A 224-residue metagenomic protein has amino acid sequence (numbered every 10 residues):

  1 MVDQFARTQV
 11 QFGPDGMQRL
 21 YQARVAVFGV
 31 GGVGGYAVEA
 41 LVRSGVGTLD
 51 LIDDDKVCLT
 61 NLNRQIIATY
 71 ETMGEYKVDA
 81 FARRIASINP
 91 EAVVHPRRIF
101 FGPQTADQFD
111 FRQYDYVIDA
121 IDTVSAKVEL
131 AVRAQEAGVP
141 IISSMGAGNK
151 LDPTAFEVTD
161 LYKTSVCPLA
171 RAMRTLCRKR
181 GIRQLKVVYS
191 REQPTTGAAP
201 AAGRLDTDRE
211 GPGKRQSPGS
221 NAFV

Functional and structural regions predicted by a protein language model:
M1-A26: N-terminal charged helix/coil linker that caps or initiates catalytic domains
V27-G29, I52: Conserved N-terminal Rossmann-fold NAD(P)-binding element of oxidoreductases
V33-G34: Hydrophobic/small residue at the entry helix of a nucleotide-binding pocket
V46, L51-N89: Glycine-rich phosphate-binding loop and adjoining beta1-alpha1-beta2 segment of Rossmann-like nucleotide-binding folds
R97-A106: Conserved SAM/SAH-binding loop
F109-Q113, S125-E129, E136, I141 (+3 more regions): Glycine-rich phosphate/adenylate-binding loop
A120-I121, S144: Short, well-ordered coil/turn residues at beta-beta hairpins and beta-strand->alpha-helix junctions within
